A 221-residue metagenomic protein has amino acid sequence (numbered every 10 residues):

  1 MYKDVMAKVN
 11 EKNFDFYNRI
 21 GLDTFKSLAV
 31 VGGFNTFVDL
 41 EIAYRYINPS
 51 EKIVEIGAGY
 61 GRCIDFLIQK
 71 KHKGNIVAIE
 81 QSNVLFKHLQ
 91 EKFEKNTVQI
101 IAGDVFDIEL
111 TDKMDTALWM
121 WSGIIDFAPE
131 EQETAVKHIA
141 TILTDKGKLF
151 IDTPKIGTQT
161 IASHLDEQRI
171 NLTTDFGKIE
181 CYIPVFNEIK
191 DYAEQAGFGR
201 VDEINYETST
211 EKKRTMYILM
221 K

Functional and structural regions predicted by a protein language model:
M1-I47: Conserved class I S-adenosyl-L-methionine
E51-G59: Conserved class I S-adenosyl-L-methionine
Y60-V98, D104-F106: Class I SAM-dependent methyltransferase SAM/SAH-binding core
E109-A117: A short acidic, Gly/Pro-enriched loop at the edge of an enzyme's catalytic core that lines a small-molecule cofactor
E133-D145: A short glycine-rich, Lys/Arg-flanked "PGG" loop and its adjoining helix->strand segment in the class I
K146-T153: Conserved beta-strand signature within the Rossmann-like core of class I S-adenosyl-L-methionine
A162-V185: Conserved Class I S-adenosyl-L-methionine
I179-G197: Short alpha-helix
